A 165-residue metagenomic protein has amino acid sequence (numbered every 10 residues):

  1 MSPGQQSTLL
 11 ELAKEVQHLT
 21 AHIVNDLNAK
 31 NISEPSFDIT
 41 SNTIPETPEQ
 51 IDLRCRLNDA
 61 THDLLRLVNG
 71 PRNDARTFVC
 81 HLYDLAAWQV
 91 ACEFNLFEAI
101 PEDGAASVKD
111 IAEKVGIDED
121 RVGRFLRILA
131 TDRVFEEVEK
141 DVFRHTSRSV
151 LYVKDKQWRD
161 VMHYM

Functional and structural regions predicted by a protein language model:
M1-M165: N-terminal accessory segments
